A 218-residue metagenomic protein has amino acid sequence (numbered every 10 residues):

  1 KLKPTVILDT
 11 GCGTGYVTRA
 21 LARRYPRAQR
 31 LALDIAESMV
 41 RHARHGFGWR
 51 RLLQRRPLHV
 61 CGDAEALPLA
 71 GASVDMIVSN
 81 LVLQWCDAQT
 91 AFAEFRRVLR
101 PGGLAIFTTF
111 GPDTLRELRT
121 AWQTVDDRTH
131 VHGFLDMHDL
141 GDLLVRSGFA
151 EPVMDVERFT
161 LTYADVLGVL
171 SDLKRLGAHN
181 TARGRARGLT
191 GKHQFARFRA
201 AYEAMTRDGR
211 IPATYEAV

Functional and structural regions predicted by a protein language model:
V6-L67: Class I SAM-dependent methyltransferase SAM/SAH-binding core
Y16, V153-V218: Conserved Class I S-adenosyl-L-methionine
H59-V60, M76-V78, L104, T124-V125 (+1 more regions): Conserved catalytic core of the tyrosine transesterase superfamily
E65-I77: A short acidic, Gly/Pro-enriched loop at the edge of an enzyme's catalytic core that lines a small-molecule cofactor
D75-Q89: A short SAM/SAH-binding and catalytic strip from SAM-dependent methyltransferases
Q89-L104: A short glycine-rich, Lys/Arg-flanked "PGG" loop and its adjoining helix->strand segment in the class I
L104-G133: Conserved class I S-adenosyl-L-methionine
H132-S147: Short alpha-helix
